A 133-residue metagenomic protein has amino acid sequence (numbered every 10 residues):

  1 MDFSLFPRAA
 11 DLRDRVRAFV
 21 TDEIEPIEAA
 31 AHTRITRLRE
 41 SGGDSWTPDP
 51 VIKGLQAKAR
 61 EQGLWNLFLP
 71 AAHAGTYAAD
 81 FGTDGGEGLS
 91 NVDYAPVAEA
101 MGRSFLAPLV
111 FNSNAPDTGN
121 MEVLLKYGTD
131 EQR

Functional and structural regions predicted by a protein language model:
M1-N112: Amphipathic, small/basic residue-rich leader segments at the start of a protein or domain
F105-A107, D130-R133: Phosphate-handling active-site elements
F111-D130: N-terminal glycine-rich flavin-associated loop
